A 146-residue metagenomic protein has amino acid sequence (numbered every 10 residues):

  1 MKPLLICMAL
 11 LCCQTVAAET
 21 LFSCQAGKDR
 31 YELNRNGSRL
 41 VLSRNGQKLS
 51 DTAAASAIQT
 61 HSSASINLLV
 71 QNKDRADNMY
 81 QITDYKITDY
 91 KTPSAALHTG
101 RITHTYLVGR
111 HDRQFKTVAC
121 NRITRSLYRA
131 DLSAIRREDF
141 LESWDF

Functional and structural regions predicted by a protein language model:
M1-L4: Positively charged n-region of N-terminal signal peptides that target proteins for export
C12-Q14: N-terminal signal peptide c-region/cleavage motif recognized by signal peptidases
E19-F146: Cysteine-centric segments in proteins
